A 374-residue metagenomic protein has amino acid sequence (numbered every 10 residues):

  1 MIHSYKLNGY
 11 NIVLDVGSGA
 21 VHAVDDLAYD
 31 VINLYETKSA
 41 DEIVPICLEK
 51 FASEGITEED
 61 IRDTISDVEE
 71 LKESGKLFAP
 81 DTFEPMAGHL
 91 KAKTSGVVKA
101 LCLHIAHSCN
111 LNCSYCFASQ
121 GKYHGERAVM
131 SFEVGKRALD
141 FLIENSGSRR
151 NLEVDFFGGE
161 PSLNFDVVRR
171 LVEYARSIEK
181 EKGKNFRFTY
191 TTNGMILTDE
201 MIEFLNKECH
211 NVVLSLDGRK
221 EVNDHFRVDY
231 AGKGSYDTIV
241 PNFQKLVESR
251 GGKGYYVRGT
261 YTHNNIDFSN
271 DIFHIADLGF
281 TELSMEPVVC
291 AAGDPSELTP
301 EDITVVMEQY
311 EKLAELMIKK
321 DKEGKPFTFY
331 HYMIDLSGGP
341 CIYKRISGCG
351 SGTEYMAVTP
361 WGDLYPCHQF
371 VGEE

Functional and structural regions predicted by a protein language model:
M1-Y35: Acidic, low-complexity/disordered tracts enriched in E/D and polar residues
Y35, E373-E374: A short, polar/charged loop-to-alpha-helix boundary motif
K38-G55: Short acidic, hydrophobic short linear motifs in intrinsically disordered regions
G55-S74, F78-E203, K207-E208: Conserved alpha-helical substructure of the radical SAM core
G75, C367-G372: Short beta->alpha transition motifs characteristic of CBS
G135, L139-D155, N164-V288: Radical SAM/AdoMet-radical enzyme domain recognition
H225-D237, Q244, E248-A357, W361 (+1 more regions): Radical SAM enzyme [4Fe-4S]-AdoMet core and its adjacent flexible, acidic and glycine-rich loops/tails across
